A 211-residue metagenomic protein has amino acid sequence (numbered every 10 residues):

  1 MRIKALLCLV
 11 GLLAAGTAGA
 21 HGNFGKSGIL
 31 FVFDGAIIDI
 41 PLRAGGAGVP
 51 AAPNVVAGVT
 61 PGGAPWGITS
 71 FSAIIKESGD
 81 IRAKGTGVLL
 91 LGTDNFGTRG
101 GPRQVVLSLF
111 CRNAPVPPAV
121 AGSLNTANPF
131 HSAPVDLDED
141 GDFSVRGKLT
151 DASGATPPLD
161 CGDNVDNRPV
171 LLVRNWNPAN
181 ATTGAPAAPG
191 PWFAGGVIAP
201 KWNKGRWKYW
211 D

Functional and structural regions predicted by a protein language model:
M1-A5: Positively charged n-region of N-terminal signal peptides that target proteins for export
A15-T17: N-terminal signal peptide c-region/cleavage motif recognized by signal peptidases
A20-S72, K201-G205, Y209-D211: N-terminal segment immediately downstream of the Sec signal-peptide cleavage site in secreted/extracellular proteins
I75-K84: Contiguous beta-strand segments within globular domains
G87-T98: Short amphipathic, basic-aromatic surface patches that mediate peripheral association with negatively charged
F96-V106: Short coil-to-beta strand junction motifs in C2/discoidin
F110-V116: Change "in extracellular beta-sheet-rich domains … of secreted and cell-surface proteins" to "in beta-sheet-rich domains
P117-D211: Helix-rich interaction surfaces within compact, conserved domain-sized segments that mediate assembly or partner
